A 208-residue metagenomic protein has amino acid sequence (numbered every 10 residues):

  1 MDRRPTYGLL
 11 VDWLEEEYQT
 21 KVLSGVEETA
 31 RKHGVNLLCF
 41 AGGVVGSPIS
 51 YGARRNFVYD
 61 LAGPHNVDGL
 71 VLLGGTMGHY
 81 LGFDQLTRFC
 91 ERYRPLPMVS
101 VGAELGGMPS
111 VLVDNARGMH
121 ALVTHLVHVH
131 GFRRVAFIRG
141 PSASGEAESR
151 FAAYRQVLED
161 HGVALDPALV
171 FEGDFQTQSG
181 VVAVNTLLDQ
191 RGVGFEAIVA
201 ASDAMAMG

Functional and structural regions predicted by a protein language model:
M1-P48, R54-G208: Bacterial carbohydrate/catabolite-sensing allosteric modules
